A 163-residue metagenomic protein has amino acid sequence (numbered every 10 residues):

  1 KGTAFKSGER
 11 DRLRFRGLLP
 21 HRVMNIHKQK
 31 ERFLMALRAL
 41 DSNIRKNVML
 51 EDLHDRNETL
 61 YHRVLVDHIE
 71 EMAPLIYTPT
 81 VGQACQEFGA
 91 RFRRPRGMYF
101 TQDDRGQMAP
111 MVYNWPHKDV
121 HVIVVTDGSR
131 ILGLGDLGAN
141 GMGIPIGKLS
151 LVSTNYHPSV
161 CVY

Functional and structural regions predicted by a protein language model:
K1-Y163: Metallocofactor- and cofactor-centric catalytic cores in central/energy metabolism, strongly enriched
